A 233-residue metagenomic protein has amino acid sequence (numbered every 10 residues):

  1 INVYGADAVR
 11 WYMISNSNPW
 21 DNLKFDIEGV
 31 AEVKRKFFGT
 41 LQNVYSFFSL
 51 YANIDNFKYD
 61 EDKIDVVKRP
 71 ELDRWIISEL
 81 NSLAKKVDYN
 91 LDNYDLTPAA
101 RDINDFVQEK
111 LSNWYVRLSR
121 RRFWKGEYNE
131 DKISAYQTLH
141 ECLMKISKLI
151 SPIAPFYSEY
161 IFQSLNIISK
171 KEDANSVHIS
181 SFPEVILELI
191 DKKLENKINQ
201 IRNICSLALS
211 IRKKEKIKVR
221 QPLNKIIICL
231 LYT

Functional and structural regions predicted by a protein language model:
I1-V67, I167-D173, K214-R220: Catalytic adenosine-cofactor/nucleotide-binding cores of aminoacyl-tRNA synthetases and other
G5, L41, K110-L111, I150 (+2 more regions): Conserved structural-core and active-site-/substrate-pathway-adjacent residues in large, well-folded domains of enzymes
V9, K34, F38, A100 (+6 more regions): Short runs of predominantly hydrophobic/aromatic residues within well-ordered alpha helices that form helix-helix
I14, D55-K85, R117-L207, E215 (+1 more regions): Acidic, turn-prone loop/beta-hairpin segments
I14-N16, K36-S49, E71-S82, R101-R122: Core structural elements
K24-E32, S82-I103, I146: Extended, non-catalytic structural segments that build the interaction scaffolds of large macromolecular assemblies
G29-R35, D95, D131-L139: Membrane-interfacial loop-to-helix junctions in multi-pass inner-membrane proteins
Y232-T233: Conserved small/polar residues in nucleotide/adenosyl-binding loops
